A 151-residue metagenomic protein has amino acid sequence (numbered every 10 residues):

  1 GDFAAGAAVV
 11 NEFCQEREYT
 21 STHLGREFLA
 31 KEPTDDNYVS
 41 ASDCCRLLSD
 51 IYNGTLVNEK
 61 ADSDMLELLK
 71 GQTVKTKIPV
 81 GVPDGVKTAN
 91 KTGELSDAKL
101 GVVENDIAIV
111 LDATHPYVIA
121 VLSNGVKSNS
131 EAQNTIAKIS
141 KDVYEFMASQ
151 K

Functional and structural regions predicted by a protein language model:
G1-L56: Mid-domain, small-residue-enriched loop/turn segments at the edges of structured enzyme/sensor domains
D2-A4, L47-T76, G81-V86, K91 (+1 more regions): Structured C-terminal helix/loop/strand segments within mature extracytoplasmic catalytic/sensor domains
